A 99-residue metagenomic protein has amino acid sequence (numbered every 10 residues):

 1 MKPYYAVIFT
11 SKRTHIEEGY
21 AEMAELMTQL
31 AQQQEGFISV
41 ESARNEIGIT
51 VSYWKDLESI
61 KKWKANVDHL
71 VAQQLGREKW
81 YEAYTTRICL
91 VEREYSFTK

Functional and structural regions predicted by a protein language model:
M1-G48, L57-A65, Y81-K99: Short S/T/G/P-rich N-terminal loop/turn motif that feeds into the first structured element of a domain
Y53: Sensory beta-strand/linker motifs that couple input domains to effectors
R77-K79: Acidic/histidine-enriched, beta-strand-rich ligand/metal-binding domains
